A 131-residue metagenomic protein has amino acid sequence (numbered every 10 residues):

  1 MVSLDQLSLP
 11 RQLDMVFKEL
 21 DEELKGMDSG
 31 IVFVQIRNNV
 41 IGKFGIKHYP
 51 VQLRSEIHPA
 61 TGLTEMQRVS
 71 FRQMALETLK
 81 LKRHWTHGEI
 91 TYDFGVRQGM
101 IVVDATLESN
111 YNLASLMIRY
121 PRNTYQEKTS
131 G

Functional and structural regions predicted by a protein language model:
M1-R11, E56-Q67: Short, compositionally biased leader-like segments
Q12-S29, Q73-K82, G88: Phosphate-interacting basic helix/loop segments used at nucleotide- and nucleic-acid interfaces
L20, V34-I36, F94-V96: Fold-core signature of tandem repeat domains
G42-I46, V103-D104: Amphipathic coiled-coil signal-relay and dimerization helices
Y49-P50: A short acidic/small-residue loop/turn micro-motif
P59-E108: Short, solvent-exposed interaction modules
G95-G131: Glycine-rich, aromatic-bearing surface loops/beta-hairpins
